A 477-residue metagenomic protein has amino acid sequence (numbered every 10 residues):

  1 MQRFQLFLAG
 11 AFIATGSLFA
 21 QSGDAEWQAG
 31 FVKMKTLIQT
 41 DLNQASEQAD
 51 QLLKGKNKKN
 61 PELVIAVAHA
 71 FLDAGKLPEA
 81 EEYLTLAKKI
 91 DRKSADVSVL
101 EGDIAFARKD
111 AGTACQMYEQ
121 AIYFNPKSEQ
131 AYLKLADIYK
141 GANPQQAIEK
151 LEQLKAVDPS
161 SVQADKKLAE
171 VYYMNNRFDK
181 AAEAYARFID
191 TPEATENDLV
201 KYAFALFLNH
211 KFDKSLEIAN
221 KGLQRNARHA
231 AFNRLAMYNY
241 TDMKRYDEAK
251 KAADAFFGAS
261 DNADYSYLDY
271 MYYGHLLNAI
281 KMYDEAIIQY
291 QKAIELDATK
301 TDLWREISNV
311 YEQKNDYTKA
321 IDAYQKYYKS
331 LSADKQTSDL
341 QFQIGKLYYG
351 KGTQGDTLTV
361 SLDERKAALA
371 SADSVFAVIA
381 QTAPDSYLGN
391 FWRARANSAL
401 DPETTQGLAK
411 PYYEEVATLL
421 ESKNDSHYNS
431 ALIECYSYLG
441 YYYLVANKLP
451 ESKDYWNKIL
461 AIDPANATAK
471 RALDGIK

Functional and structural regions predicted by a protein language model:
F4, L8-A11, T15, F19-V445 (+2 more regions): Alpha-solenoid helical repeat scaffolds
L449-I462, L473: C-terminal interaction modules of eukaryotic adaptor/scaffold proteins
